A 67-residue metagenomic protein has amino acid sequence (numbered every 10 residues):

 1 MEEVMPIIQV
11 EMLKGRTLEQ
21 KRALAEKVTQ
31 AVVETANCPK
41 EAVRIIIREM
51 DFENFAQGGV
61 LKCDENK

Functional and structural regions predicted by a protein language model:
E2-K67: A domain-level signal for the structural core that forms small-molecule/cofactor-binding pockets and catalytic centers
